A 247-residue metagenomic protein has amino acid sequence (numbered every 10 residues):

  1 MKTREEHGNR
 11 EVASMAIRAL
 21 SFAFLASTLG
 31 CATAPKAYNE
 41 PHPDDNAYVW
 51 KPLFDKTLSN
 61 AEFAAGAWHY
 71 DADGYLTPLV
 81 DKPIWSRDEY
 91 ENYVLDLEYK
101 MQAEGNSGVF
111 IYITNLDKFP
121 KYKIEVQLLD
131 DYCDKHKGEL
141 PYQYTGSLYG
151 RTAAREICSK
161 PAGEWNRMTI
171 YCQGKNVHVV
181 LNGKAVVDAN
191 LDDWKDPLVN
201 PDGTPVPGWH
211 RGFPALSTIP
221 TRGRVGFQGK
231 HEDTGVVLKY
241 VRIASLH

Functional and structural regions predicted by a protein language model:
K2-R4, A23, A37-Y38, L181: Generic alpha-helical structural signal
R4-L20: Bacterial N-terminal signal peptides that target proteins for export
R18-T28: Bacterial N-terminal signal peptides
C31-H247: Carbohydrate-interacting regions of secretory-pathway proteins
